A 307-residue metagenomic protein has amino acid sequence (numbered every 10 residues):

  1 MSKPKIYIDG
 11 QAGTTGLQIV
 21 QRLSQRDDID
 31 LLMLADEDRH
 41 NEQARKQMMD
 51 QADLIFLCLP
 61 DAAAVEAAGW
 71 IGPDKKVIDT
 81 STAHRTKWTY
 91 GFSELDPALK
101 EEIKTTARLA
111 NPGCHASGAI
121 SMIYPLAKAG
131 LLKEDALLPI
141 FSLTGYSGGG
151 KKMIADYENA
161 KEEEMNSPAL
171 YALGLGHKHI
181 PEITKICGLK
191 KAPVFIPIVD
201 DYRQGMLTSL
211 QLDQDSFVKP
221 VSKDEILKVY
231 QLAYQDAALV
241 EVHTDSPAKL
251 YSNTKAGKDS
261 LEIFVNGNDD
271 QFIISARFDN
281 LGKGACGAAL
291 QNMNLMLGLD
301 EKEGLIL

Functional and structural regions predicted by a protein language model:
M1-N166, Y171, N266-N268: N-terminal Rossmann-like NAD(P) cofactor-binding subdomain of oxidoreductases, focused on the glycine-rich
G10, T14, C114-S121, G174-P181 (+4 more regions): Conserved active-site and cofactor/substrate-binding residues in soluble primary-metabolism enzymes
R26, A129, K190, D236-A237: Acidic-histidine catalytic/liganding microenvironments
S81, V199, D279: Anionic group-transfer/hydrolysis microenvironments
I154-N159, N166-V199: Anionic-ligand binding region
V194-D201, V242-A248: Short catalytic/ligand-gating loop segments at beta-alpha or beta-beta junctions within enzyme catalytic domains
Q204-T208: Conserved glycine-rich beta-strand-loop-beta hairpin in the small C-terminal domain of fold type I
Q211-L307: C-terminal active-site/capping subdomain that shapes the small-molecule cofactor and substrate pocket of enzyme
